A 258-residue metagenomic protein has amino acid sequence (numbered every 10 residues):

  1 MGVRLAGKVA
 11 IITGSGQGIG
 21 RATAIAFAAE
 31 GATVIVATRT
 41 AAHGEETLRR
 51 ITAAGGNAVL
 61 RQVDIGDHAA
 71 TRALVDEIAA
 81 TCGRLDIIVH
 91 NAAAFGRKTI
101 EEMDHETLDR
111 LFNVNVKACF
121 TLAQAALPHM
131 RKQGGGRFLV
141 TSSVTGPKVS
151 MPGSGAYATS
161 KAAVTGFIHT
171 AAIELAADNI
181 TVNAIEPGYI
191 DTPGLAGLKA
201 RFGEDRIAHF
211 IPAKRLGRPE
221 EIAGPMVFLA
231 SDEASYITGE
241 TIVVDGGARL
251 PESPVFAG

Functional and structural regions predicted by a protein language model:
V9, G16-Q17, T40: Conserved glycine-rich cofactor-binding loop
A41, V63-A73, H105, E220-E221: The beta1-alpha1 cofactor-binding region of Rossmann-like NAD(H)/NADP(H)-dependent oxidoreductases
T99-I100, T107-F112, I207: Substrate-binding pocket helix/loop in short-chain dehydrogenase/reductase
M103, V149-A158, T170, V255-F256: Active-site loop-to-helix junction immediately N-terminal to the catalytic Tyr of the SDR YXXXK motif in Rossmann-fold
A123, S160, I168: Active-site helix of classical SDR
P128, I173-E174, S235: Alpha-helical segment proximal to the catalytic Tyr-Lys
A177, A184, D205-I237, V244-G246: C-terminal helical subdomain
